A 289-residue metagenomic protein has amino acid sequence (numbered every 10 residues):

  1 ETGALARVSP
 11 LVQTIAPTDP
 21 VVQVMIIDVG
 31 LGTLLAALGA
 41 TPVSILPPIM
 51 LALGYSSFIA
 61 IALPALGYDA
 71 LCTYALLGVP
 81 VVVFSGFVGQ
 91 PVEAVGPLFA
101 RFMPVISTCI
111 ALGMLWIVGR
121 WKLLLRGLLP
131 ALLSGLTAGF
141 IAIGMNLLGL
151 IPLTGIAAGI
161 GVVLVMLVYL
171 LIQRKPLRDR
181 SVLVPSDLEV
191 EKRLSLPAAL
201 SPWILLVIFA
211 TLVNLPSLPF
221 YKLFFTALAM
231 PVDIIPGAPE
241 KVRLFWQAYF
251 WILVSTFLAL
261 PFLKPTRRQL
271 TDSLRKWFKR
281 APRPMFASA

Functional and structural regions predicted by a protein language model:
E1-S56, P265-A289: Membrane-embedded alpha-helical segments and adjacent helix-loop junctions characteristic of multi-pass solute
E1-S9, Q13-D19, C109-L133, L167-S201 (+1 more regions): N-terminal alpha-helical transmembrane segments of multi-pass membrane transport and channel/translocase proteins
L5, A37, T41, P80 (+6 more regions): Transmembrane helix-loop junctions in multipass membrane proteins, especially transporters and channels
V21-A36, I151-V190, E240-F257: Alpha-helical transmembrane segments and their immediate interhelical/interface regions in integral membrane proteins
M25-T33, A65-D69, A100-R101, E240 (+3 more regions): Hydrophobic alpha-helical transmembrane segments of multi-pass small-molecule transporters/permeases
I26, G30, L34, V105 (+13 more regions): Hydrophobic, lipid-facing residues on alpha-helical transmembrane segments of integral membrane proteins
L53, S57-Y169, L194: Membrane-core helix-loop-helix motifs of multi-pass transport proteins
S181-A289: Transmembrane helical segments that form the transport core of multi-pass membrane transport proteins
